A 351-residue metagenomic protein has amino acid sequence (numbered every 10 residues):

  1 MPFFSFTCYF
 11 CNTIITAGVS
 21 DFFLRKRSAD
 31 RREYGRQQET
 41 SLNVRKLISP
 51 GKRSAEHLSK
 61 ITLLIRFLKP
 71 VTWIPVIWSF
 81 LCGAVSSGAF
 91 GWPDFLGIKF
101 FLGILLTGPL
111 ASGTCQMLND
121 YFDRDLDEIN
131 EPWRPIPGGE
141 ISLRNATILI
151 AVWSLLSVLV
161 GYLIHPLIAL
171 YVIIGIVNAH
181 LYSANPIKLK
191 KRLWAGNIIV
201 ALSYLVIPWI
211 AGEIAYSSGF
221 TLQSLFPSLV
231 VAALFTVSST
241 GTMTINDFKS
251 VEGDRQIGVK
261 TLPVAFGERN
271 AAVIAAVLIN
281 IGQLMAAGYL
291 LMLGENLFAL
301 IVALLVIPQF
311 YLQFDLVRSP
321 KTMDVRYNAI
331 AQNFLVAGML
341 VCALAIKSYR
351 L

Functional and structural regions predicted by a protein language model:
F3-R27, R31-L351: Multi-pass alpha-helical membrane architecture of UbiA-family and related isoprenoid/lipid prenyltransferases
